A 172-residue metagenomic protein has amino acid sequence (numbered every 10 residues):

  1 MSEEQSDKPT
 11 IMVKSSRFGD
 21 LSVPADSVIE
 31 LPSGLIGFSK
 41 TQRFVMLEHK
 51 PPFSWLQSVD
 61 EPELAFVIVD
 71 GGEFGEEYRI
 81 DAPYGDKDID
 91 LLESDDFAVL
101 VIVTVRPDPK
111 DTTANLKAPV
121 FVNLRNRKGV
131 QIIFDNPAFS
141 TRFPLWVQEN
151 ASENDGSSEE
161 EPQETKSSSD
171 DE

Functional and structural regions predicted by a protein language model:
S2-G75, D95-E172: Long, compositionally biased stretches
G75-G85: Short beta-strand-centered segments at strand-helix junctions
Y84-S94: Short active-site loop/helix that positions an aromatic residue
